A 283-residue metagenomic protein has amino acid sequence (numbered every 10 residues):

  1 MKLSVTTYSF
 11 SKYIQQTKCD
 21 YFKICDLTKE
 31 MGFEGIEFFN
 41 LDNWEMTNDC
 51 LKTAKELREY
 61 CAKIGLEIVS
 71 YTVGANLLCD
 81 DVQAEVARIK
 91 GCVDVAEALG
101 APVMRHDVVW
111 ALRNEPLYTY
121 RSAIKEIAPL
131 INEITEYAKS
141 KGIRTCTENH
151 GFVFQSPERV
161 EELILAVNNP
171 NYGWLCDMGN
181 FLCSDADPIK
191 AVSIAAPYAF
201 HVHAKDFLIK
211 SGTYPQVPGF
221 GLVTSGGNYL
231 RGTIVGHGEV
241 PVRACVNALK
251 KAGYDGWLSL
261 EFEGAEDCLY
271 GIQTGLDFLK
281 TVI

Functional and structural regions predicted by a protein language model:
V5, T28, I36, C61 (+7 more regions): Conserved, mostly hydrophobic/aromatic
T6-D20, A75-V86, P116-A123, I234-G236: Active-site mouth loops of central-metabolism enzymes
Y8-F10, F39-L41, V73-N76, V109-A111 (+4 more regions): Active-site beta-loop-alpha junctions enriched in small/polar residues
Q16-T28, V82-D94, S184-V192, V242-C245: Short, acidic/polar
Y21-L41, G100: Catalytic domains of carbohydrate-active enzymes, especially glycoside hydrolases
D26, A54, E59-E67, C79-W174 (+1 more regions): Active-site acidic/histidine proton-transfer and metal-coordination neighborhood in alpha/beta enzyme cores
G35-I36, Y71, P129-E239, K280: Acidic/histidine-rich catalytic cores of soluble enzymes
L269-I283: C-terminal helical cap(s) of enzyme catalytic domains, especially alpha/beta-barrels
